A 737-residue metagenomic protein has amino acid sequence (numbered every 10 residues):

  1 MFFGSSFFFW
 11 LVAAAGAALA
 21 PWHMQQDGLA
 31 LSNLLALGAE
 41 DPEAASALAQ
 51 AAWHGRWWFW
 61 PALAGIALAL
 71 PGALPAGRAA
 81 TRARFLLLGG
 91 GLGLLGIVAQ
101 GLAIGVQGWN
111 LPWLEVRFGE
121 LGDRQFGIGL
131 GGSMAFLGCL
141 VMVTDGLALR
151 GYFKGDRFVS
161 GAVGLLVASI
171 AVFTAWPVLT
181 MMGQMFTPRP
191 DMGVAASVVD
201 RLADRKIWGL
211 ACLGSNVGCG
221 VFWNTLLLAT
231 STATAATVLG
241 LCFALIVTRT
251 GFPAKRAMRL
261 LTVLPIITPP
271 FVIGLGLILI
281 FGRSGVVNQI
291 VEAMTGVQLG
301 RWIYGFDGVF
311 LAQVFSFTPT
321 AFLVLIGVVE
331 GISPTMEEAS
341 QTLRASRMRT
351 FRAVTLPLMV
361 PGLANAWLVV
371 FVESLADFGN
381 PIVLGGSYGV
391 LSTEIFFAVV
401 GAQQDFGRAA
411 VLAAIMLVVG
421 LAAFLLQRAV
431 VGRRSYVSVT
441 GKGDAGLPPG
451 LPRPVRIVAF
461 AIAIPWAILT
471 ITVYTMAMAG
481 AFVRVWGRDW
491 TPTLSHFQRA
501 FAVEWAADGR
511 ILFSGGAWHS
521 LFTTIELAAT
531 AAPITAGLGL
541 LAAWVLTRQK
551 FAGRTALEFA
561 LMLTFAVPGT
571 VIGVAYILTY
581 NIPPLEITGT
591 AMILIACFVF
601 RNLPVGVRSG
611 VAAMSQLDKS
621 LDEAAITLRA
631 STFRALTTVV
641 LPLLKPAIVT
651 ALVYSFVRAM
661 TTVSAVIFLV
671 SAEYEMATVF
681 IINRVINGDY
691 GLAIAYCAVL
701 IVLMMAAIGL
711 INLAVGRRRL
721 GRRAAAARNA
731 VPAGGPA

Functional and structural regions predicted by a protein language model:
G4-A30, G55-W60, F85-G108, Q125-G132 (+14 more regions): Membrane-water interface segments at the C-terminal ends of transmembrane alpha-helices in multi-pass inner-membrane
D27-A51, A103-G122, P188, M192 (+1 more regions): Membrane-interfacial interhelical loops
L63-G77, V141-D145, V238: Canonical alpha-helical transmembrane segments
S133-V159, T440-L451: Cytosolic-side transmembrane helix boundary signature
Y152, L425-A461, R718, R722-G734: Alpha-helical transmembrane segments of integral membrane proteins
G193-A203, Y388-A398, G487-A502, A672-V685: Short hydrophobic, aromatic-rich alpha-helical segments embedded in or entering the lipid bilayer of multi-pass
A236, L343-A345, L628-A630: A short glycine-centered flexible hinge/capping loop motif at secondary-structure junctions
S340-Q341, A625: The alpha-helix within a helix-turn-helix
